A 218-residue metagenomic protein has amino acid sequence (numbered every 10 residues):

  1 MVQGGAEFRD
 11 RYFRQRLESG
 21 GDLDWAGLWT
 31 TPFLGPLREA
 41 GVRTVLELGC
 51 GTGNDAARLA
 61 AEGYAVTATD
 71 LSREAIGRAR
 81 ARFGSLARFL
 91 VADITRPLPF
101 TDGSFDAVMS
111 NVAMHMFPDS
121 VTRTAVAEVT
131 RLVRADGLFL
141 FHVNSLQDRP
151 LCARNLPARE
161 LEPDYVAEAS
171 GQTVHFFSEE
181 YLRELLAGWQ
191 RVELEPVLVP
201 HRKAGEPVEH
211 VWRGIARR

Functional and structural regions predicted by a protein language model:
M1-A40, G51-P97, T124, L140-R218: Class I (Rossmann-like) S-adenosyl-L-methionine-dependent methyltransferase catalytic domain, capturing the SAM-binding
E47: Class I SAM-dependent methyltransferase core
L98-V108: A short acidic, Gly/Pro-enriched loop at the edge of an enzyme's catalytic core that lines a small-molecule cofactor
P99-T101, P118, S178: GHKL-family ATP-binding catalytic core of two-component histidine kinases
S104, A113, S145-Q147: Short, flexible active-site-adjacent loop segments at beta-strand->alpha-helix junctions, enriched in small/polar
A107-V121: A short SAM/SAH-binding and catalytic strip from SAM-dependent methyltransferases
R123-A135: A short glycine-rich, Lys/Arg-flanked "PGG" loop and its adjoining helix->strand segment in the class I
